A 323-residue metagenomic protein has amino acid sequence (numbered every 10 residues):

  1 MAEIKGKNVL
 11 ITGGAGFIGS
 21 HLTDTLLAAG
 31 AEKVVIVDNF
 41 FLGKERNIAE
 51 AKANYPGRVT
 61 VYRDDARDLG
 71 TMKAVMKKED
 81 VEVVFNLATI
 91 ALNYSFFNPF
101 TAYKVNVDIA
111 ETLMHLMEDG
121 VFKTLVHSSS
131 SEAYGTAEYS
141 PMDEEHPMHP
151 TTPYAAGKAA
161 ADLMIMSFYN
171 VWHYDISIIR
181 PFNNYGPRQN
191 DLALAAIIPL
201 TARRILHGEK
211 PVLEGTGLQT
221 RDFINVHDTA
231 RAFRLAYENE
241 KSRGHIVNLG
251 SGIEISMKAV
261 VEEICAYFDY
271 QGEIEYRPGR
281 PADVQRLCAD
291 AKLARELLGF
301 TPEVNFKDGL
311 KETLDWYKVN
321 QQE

Functional and structural regions predicted by a protein language model:
M1-N184, H227, V304, N320: N-terminal Rossmann-like NAD(P)+-binding domain of SDR-like oxidoreductases, especially those catalyzing
H21, R46, A74, F97 (+5 more regions): Generic recognition of short, well-ordered alpha-helical segments
A29, D64, R203-E323: C-terminal substrate-binding subdomain of Rossmann-fold SDR/epimerase-dehydratase oxidoreductases
S140, D191-L200: A glycine/serine/threonine-rich, flexible loop-to-helix segment that serves as the NAD(P) cofactor-binding "lid"
A160, M164, F168, T201 (+2 more regions): Hydrophobic alpha-helix immediately C-terminal to the catalytic Tyr-X-X-X-Lys motif of short-chain
N183, Q189-N190, Q219-R221: Heptad-repeat alpha-helical coiled-coil signaling segments
G186-P187, P281: Short beta-strand->alpha-helix junction loop in the catalytic core of nucleotide-activated group-transfer enzymes
